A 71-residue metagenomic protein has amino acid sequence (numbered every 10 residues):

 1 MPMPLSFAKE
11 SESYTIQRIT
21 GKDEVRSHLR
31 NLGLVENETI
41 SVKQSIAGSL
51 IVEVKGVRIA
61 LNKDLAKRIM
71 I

Functional and structural regions predicted by a protein language model:
M3, K67-I71: Short hydrophobic/aromatic patches at helix-to-coil boundaries
T20-K22, E38, Q44-S49: Short, charged beta-turn/beta-strand-edge "cap" motif at the junction between a beta-strand and an adjacent loop
E24-H28: Short alpha-helix capping/helix-loop boundary micro-motifs
L32, V52-A66: Short, compositionally biased
